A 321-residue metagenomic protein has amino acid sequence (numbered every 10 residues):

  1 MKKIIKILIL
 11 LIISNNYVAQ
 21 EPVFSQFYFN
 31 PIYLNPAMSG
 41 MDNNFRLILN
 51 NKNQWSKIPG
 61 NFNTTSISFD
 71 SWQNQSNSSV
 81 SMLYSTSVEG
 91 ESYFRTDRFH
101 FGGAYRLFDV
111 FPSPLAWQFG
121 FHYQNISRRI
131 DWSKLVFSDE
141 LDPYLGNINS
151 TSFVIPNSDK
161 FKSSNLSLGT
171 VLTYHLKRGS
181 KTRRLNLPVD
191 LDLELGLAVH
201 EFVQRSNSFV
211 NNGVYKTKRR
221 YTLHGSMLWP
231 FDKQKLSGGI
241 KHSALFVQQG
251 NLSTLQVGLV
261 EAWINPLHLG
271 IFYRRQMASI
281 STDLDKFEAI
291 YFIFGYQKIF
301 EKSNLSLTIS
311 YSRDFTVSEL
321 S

Functional and structural regions predicted by a protein language model:
M1-V23, F29, L259: Bacterial Sec-dependent N-terminal signal peptides
Q20-S321: Subset of outer-membrane beta-barrel
